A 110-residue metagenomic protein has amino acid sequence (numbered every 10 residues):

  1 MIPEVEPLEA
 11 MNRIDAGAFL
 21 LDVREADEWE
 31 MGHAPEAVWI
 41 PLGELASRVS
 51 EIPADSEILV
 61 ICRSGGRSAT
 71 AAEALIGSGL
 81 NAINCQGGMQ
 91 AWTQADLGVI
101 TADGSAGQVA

Functional and structural regions predicted by a protein language model:
M1-F19, E25-E57, G66-A110: Rhodanese-like catalytic fold shared by cysteine-dependent sulfurtransferases and DSP/PTP-type phosphatases
I61: Short, surface-exposed ligand- or partner-binding patches at beta-edge/loop junctions that are enriched in aromatics
